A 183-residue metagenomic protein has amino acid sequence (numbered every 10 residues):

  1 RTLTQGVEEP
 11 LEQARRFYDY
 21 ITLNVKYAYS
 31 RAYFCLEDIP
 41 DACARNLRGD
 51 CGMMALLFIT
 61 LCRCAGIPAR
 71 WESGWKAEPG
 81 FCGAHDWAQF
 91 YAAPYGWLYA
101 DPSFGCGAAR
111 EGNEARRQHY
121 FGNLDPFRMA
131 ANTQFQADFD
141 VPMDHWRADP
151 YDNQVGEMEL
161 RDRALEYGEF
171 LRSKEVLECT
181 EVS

Functional and structural regions predicted by a protein language model:
R1-N46, M158-V182: Secondary-structure boundary elements
F17-Y20, Y27-Y29, Y33, F58 (+6 more regions): Sequence-level detector for tyrosine residue identity
D38-A42, G83, A109, D152: Short, surface-exposed, charged/polar-biased interaction segments
M53-H145: Hydrophobic/aromatic-rich core segments of domains that either
G122-S183: Low-complexity, Gly/Ser/Thr/Pro-rich intrinsically disordered linker/tail segments
